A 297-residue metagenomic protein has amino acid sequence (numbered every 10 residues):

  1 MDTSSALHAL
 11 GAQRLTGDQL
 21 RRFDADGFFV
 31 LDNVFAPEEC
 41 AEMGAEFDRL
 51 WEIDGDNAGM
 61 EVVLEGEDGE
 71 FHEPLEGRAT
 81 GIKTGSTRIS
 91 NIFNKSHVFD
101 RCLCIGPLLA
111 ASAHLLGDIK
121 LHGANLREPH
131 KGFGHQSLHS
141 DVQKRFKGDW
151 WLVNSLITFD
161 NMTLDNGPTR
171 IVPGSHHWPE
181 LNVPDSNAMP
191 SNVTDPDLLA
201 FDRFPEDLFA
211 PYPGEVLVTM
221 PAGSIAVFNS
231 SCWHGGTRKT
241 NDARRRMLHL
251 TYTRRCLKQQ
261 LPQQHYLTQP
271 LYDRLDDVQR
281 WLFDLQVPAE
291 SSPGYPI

Functional and structural regions predicted by a protein language model:
M1-A25, D32-F146, Q263: Non-heme Fe(II)-dependent double-stranded beta-helix
D2-A9, L50-N57, E61-E65, P74-R78 (+3 more regions): Non-heme Fe(II)/2-oxoglutarate
R21, L164-W233: Double-stranded beta-helix
A36-P37, L126-K131, M162-L164, H176-H177 (+2 more regions): Short, solvent-exposed loop/turn segments at secondary-structure junctions
G69-E73, H139-D141, M189, L198-Y212 (+2 more regions): Short, surface-exposed loop/helix-turn segments at secondary-structure junctions that function as lids/hinges flanking
P107-L108, D141-L152, P213-G214, M220 (+1 more regions): A short beta-loop-beta micro-motif enriched in histidine and acidic residues
I119, K144-K147, T158-P168, G174-H176: Active-site region of the double-stranded beta-helix
K147-L164, T219-A222, V227, T251-R254: Short, conserved beta-strand element in jelly-roll/cupin
